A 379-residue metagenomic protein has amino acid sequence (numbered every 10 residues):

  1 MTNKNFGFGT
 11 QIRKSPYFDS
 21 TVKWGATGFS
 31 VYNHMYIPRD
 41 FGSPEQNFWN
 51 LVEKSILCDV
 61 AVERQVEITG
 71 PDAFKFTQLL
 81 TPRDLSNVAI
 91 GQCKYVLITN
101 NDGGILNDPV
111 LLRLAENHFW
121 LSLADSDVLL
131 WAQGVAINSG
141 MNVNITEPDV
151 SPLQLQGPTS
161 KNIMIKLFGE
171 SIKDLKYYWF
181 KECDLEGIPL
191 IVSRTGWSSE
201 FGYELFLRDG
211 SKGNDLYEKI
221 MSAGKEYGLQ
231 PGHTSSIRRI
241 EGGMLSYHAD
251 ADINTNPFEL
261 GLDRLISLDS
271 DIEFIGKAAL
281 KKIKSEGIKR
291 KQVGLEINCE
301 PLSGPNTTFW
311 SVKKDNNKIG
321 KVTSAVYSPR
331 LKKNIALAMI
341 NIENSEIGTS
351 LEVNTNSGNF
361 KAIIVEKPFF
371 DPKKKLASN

Functional and structural regions predicted by a protein language model:
M1-H34, P38, L112-N379: Conserved, structured C-terminal
M1-V96, G104: Acidic, proline/glycine-enriched N-terminal capping motif
L57, N87-A89, I98-G104, P109-A115 (+2 more regions): Short, charge-rich binding segments
Q65-T69, N100, V110, N117-A124: Short secondary-structure transition/capping motifs
T69, T99-N101, K313, N354: A generic structural motif
P71-I105, S160-I188: Internal amphipathic helical hairpin motif
